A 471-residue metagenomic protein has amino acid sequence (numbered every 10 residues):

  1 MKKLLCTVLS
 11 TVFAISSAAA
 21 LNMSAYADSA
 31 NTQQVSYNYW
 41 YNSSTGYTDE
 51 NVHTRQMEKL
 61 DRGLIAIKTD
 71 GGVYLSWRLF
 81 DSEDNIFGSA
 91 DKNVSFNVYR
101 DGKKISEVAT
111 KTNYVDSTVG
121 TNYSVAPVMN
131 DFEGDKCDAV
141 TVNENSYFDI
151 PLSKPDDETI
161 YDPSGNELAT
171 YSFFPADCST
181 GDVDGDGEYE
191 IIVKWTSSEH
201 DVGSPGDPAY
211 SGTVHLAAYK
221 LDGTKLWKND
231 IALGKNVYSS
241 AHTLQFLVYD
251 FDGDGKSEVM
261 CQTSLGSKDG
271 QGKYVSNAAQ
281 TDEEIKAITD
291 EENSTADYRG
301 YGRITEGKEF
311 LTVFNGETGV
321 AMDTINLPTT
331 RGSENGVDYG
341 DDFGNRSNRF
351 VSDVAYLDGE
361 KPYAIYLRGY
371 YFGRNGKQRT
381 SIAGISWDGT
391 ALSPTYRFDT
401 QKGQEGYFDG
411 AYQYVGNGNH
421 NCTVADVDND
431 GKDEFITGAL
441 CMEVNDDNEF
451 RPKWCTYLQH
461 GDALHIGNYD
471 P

Functional and structural regions predicted by a protein language model:
M1-L4: Positively charged n-region of N-terminal signal peptides that target proteins for export
T7-V12: Sec-dependent N-terminal signal peptides
I15-S36: Sec-dependent signal peptide cleavage junction
V35-T45: C-terminal beta-sandwich/jelly-roll accessory domains of carbohydrate-active enzymes
S44, D49-H53, M57-D61, D84 (+2 more regions): Beta-propeller-forming repeat regions
R62, G71-L75: Structural beta-strand segments of beta-rich domains
S76-G120: Recognizes extended acidic, P/S/T-rich segments that occur within or adjacent to Ig-like beta-sandwich modules
